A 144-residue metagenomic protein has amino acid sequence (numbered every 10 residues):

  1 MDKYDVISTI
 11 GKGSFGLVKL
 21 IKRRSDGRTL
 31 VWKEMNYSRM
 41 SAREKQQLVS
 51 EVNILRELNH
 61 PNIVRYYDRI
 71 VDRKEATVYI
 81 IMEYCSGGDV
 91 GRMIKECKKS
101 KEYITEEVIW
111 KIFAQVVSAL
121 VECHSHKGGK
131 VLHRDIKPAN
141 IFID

Functional and structural regions predicted by a protein language model:
I7-G13, V18: Protein kinase glycine-rich loop
L17-Y37: Glycine-rich ATP phosphate-binding loop
L48, V52-N53: Regulatory alphaC helix of protein kinase catalytic domains
D68-I70: A short, aromatic-enriched beta-strand patch in the conserved N-lobe beta-sheet of the protein kinase catalytic domain
E75-D89, M93: Conserved short submotifs of the Hanks-type protein kinase catalytic core that shape the nucleotide-binding pocket
G91-Y103: AlphaC helix of the protein kinase catalytic domain
I112-F113: Activation segment signature within eukaryotic-like protein kinase domains
H124-I143: Catalytic-loop of the protein kinase fold
